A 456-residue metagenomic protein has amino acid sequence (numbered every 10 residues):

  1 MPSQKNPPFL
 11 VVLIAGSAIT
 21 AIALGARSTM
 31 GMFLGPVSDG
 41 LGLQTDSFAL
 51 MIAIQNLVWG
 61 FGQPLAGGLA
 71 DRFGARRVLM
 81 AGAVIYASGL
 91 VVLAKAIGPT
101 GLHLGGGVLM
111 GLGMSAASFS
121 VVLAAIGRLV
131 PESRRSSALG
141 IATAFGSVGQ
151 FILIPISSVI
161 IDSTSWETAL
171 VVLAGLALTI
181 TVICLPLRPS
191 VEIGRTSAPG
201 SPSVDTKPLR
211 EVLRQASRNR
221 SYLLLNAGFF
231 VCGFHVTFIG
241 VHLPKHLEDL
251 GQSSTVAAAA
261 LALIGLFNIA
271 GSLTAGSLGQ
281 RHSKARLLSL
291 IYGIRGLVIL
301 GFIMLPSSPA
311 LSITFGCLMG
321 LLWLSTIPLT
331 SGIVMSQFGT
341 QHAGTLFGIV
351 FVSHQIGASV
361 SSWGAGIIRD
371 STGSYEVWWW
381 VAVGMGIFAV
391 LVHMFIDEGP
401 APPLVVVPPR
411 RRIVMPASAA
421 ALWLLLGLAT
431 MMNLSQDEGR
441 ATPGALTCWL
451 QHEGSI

Functional and structural regions predicted by a protein language model:
S28, N56-P64, Q150-F151, G265-L273 (+1 more regions): Residue-level signature of mid-helix packing/kink "hotspots" within the transmembrane helices of 12-pass Major
M30-L34, S217-A275, S361: Extracytoplasmic gate region of multi-pass secondary transporters
F61-T100: Conserved MFS/SLC helix-loop-helix module at the cytosolic interface between two early adjacent transmembrane helices
G62-G74, S272-S283, R369-D370: Helix-to-loop junctions at the C-terminal end of transmembrane segments in multipass secondary transporters
G101-A117, F230, L311-S325: Hydrophobic core of transmembrane alpha-helices in multi-pass small-molecule transporters, especially MFS/SLC-type
G106-A144, G339: Cytoplasmic helix-loop-helix junction between adjacent transmembrane helices in 12-TM secondary transporters
A142-E192: Helix-loop-helix hairpin linking two adjacent transmembrane segments in secondary transporters
I264-N268, R281-I333: C-terminal transmembrane helical hairpin of 12-TM major facilitator-type secondary transporters
